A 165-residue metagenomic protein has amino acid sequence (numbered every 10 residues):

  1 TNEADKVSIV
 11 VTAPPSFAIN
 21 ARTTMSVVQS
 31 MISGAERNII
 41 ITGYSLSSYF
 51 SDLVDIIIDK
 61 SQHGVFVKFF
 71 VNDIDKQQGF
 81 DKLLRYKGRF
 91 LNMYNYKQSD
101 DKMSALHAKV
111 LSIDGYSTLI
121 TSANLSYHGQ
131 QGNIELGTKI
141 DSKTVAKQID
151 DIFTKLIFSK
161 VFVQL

Functional and structural regions predicted by a protein language model:
T1-S26, S47-L165: PLD/PLD-like phosphodiesterase catalytic module centered on the HKD motif
V28-R37: Glycine-rich phosphate/diphosphate-binding loops that line cofactor/substrate pockets in enzymes
R37-I40, S117: Structural motif
Y44: Nucleotide-activated donor-dependent transferases that construct or modify glycoconjugates
